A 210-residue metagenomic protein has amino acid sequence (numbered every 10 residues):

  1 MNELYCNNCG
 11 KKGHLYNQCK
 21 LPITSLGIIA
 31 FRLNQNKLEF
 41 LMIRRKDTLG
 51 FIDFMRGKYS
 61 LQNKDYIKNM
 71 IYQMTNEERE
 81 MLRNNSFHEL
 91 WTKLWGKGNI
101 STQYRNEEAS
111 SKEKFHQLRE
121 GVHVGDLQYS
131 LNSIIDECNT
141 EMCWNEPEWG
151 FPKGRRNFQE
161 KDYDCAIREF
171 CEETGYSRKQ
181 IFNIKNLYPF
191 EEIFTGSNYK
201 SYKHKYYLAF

Functional and structural regions predicted by a protein language model:
M1, Y16-K20: Cysteine-centered loop/knuckle micro-motif
E3-H14: Short Cys/His-rich zinc-binding micro-motifs
K20-T24, Y199-S201: A short catalytic or substrate-binding loop motif that flags glycine-/basic-rich loops and adjacent residues that bind
L26-A30: Short beta-strand scaffold segments in enzyme catalytic cores
E39-R168, Y176: Conserved Nudix-box catalytic region and its N-terminal flanking loop in Nudix hydrolases and closely related
S177-Y188: A short coil-to-beta-strand element that immediately follows conserved catalytic motifs
P189-F210: Active-site-adjacent beta-strand/loop module that shapes the phosphate/pyrophosphate-binding cleft
